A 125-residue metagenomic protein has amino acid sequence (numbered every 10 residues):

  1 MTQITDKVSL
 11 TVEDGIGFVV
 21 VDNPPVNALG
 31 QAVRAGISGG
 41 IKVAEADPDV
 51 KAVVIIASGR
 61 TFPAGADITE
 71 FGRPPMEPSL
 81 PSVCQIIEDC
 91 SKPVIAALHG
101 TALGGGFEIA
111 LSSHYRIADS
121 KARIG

Functional and structural regions predicted by a protein language model:
M1-S58, Q85: Conserved CoA-thioester-binding segment of acyl-CoA-metabolizing enzymes
T2-D6, D22, P74-P78, C90 (+1 more regions): N-terminal glycine-rich phosphate-binding loop for ADP-containing cofactors
V19, I55, D67, I109-A110: Hydrophobic/aromatic residues within transmembrane alpha-helices of multi-pass small-molecule transporters
V21-P25, A66, L98: Short, histidine-centered active-site or binding-site loop motifs used for metal coordination, general acid-base
N27, T69-G72, G125: Nucleotide phosphate-binding site architecture
D49, I56-I86, A102: Glycine- (often His-adjacent) and acidic-residue-rich active-site loop that binds/positions the CoA thioester
G59, I87-G125: Glycine-rich beta-to-alpha active-site loop
